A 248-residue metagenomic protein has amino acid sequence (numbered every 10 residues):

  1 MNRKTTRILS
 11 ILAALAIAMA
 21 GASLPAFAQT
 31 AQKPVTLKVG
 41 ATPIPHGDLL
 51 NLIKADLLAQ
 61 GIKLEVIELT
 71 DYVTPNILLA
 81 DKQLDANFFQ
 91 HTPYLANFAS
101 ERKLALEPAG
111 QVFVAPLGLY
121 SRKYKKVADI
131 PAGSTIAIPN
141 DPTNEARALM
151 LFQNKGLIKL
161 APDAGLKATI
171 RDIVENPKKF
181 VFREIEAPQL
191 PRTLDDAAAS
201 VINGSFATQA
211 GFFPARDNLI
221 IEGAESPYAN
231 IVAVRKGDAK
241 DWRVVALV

Functional and structural regions predicted by a protein language model:
I17-A28: C-terminal segment of classical bacterial N-terminal signal peptides
A26-K38, L57-A59, V127-G133: Immediate post-signal peptide segment of exported/extracytoplasmic ligand-binding proteins
K33-I44, I62-E68, T135-I136: Short, well-ordered beta-strand elements
V66-I77, A164-R192: Short helix-initiation/N-cap motifs at beta->coil->alpha
E68-Y72, K82-Q83, N87-A96, V112-F113 (+3 more regions): Beta->alpha turn/N-cap motifs
N97-A109, Y124, D196, V201 (+1 more regions): Ligand-binding "clamshell"
A109-K159: A conserved helix-loop-strand patch within extracytoplasmic ligand-binding domains of the periplasmic binding
P116-V127, A229-R243: A bilobed periplasmic-binding-protein/Venus flytrap-type ligand-binding module shared by bacterial periplasmic
